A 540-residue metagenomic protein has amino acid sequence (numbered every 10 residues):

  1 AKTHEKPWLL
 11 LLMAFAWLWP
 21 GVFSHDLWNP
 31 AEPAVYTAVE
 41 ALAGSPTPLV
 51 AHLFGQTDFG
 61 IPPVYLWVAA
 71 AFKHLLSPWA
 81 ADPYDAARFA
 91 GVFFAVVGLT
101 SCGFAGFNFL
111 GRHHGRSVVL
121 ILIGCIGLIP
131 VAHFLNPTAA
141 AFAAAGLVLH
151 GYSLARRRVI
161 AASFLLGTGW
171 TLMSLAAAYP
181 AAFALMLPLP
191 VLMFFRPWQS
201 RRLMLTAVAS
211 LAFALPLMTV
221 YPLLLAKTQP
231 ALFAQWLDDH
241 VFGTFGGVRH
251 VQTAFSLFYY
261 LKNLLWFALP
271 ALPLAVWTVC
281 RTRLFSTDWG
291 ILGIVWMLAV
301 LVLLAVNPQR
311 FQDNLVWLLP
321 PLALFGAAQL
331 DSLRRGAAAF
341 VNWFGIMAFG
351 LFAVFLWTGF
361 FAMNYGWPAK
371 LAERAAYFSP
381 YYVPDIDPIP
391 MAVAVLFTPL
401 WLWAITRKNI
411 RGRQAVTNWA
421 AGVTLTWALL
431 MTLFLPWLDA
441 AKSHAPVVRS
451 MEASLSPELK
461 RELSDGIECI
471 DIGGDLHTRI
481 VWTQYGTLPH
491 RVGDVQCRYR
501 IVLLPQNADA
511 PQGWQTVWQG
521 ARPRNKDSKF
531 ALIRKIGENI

Functional and structural regions predicted by a protein language model:
T3-M13, C102-G124, F142: Transmembrane-helix signature of polytopic, membrane-embedded enzymes that assemble or transfer cell-envelope glycans
W17, A34-T57, V64, A71-H74: Extracytosolic helix-loop segments that constitute the early lumenal/periplasmic catalytic or substrate-binding loops
V35-S45, T168, L172-L292, M297-Q312 (+2 more regions): Transmembrane-lumen/periplasm boundary regions of multi-pass, lipid-linked membrane glycan transferases
P63, W67, S77-V97, V131 (+1 more regions): Loop-to-helix entry region of an early transmembrane alpha helix in multi-pass inner-membrane enzymes
Y84, G127-A141, A178: Short acidic/glycine- and proline-prone juxtamembrane loop motifs at membrane-interface regions of multi-pass membrane
F89-F109, L147: Transmembrane-helix motifs of polytopic, lipid-linked glycan transferases
F107-H113, A145-L165, G169-M173, T282-R283 (+1 more regions): Membrane-interface transmembrane helices that cradle and orient dolichyl/undecaprenyl
L185, M391-I405, Q414-K535: Short periplasmic/luminal acceptor-recognition loop of GT-C membrane glycosyltransferases, typified by
